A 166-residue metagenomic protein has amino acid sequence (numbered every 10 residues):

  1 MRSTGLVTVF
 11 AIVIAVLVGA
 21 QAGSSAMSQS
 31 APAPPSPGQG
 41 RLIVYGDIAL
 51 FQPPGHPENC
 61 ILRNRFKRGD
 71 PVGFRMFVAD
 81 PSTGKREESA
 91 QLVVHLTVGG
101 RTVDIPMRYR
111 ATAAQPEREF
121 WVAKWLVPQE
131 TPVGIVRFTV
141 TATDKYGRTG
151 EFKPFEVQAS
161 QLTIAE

Functional and structural regions predicted by a protein language model:
M27-G73, V78-A79, T163-E166: Short, compositionally biased P/S/T/A/G/V-rich stretches that sit at domain boundaries
R65-R68, S82-A90: A short beta-turn/strand-edge loop motif at beta-sheet boundaries
S82, D144-T149: Short, solvent-exposed loop/turn segments at the edges of extracellular beta-sandwich modules
L92-V93, G100-P116: Solvent-exposed serine/threonine-rich low-complexity stretches and specific carbohydrate-binding patches
A114-W125, P132: Aromatic sugar-binding surface patches on proteins that engage polysaccharides or sugar-phosphate polymers
Q129-R137: Short glycine/proline/serine/threonine-rich loop/turn segments at secondary-structure transition edges
V140-A142: Conserved structural position at the C-terminal beta-strand of extracellular beta-sandwich adhesion modules
R148-E166: Short beta-strand elements
